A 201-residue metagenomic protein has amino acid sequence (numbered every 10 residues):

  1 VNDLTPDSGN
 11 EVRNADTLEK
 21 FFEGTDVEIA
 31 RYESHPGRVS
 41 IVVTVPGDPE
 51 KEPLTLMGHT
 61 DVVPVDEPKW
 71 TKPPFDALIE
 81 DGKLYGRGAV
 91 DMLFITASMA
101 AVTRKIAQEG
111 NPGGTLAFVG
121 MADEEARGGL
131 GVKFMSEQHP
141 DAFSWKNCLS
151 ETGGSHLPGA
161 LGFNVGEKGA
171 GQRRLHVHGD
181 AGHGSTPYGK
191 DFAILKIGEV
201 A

Functional and structural regions predicted by a protein language model:
V1-R87, I106-G113: Acidic/His- and Gly-rich active-site-bordering loop/insert found across diverse amide/peptide-bond hydrolases
T5-R13, L93, Y188-D191, L195: Soluble non-cytosolic domains of exported or imported proteins
R13, T17, F134, K196-E199: Extracytoplasmic/secreted proteins, especially bacterial periplasmic and envelope-associated proteins
Y32-H35, G58-T60, D81, M121-A122 (+3 more regions): Fold-independent oxyanion-binding glycine-rich loops and adjacent beta-strand/coil segments at enzyme active sites
L84, V90-G166: Acidic/histidine-rich catalytic neighborhood of metal-dependent amide-processing enzymes
P140-D141, G154-S155, V165, G184-A201: Acidic-enriched catalytic cores of C-N bond-cleaving enzymes acting on peptides and small amides
Q172-S185: The feature captures the short pre-catalytic strand/loop hairpin that immediately precedes and shapes the active-site
